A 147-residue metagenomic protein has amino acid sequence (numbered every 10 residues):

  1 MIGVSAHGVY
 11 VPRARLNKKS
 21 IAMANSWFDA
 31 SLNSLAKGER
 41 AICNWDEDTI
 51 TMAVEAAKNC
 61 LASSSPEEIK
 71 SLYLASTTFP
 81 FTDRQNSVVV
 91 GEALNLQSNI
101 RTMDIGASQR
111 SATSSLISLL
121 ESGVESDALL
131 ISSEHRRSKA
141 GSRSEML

Functional and structural regions predicted by a protein language model:
M1-I21, S114-L147: Conserved beta-strand-centric core segments of catalytic alpha/beta enzyme folds
M1-Y73, T82-R84: Conserved active-site "lid/cap" helical segment
L32-N33, R40-E47, T78-S126: Conserved catalytic cysteine-centered active-site region of acyl-thioester-dependent Claisen-condensing enzymes
T51, D104, G141-R143: Short beta-strand elements at the ligand-binding edges of bilobed clamshell
A53-N59, S98, S122-L130: A short, terminal or domain-edge coil/loop segment
E68-A75, T102-D104, A128-S132: Beta-strand segments within the central parallel beta-sheet cores of soluble alpha/beta enzyme folds
T77-F79, H135-R136: Short, internal active-site loops enriched in acidic
